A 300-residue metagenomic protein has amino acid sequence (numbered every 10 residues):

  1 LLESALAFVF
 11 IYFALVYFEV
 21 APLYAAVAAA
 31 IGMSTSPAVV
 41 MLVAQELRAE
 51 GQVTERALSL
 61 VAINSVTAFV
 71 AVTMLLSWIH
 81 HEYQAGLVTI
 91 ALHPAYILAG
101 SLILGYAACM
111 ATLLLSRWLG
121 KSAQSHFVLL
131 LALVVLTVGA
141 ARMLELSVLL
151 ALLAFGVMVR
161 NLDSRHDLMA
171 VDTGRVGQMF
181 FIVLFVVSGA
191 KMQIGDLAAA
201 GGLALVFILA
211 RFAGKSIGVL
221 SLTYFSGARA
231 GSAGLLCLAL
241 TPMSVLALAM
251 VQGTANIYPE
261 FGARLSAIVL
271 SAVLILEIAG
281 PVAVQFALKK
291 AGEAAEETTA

Functional and structural regions predicted by a protein language model:
L1-A49, A198-A291: Transmembrane alpha-helices that form the ion-translocation and gating core of multi-pass ion transport proteins
L1-L6, Q52-I63, G120-L130, V171-I182 (+1 more regions): Cytoplasmic-side transmembrane-helix entry/capping segments in multi-pass membrane proteins
F10-F13, A68-S77, V135-V148, L184-L197 (+1 more regions): Hydrophobic alpha-helical transmembrane segments in multi-pass integral membrane proteins
G32-S36, L102-M110, V134-G139, G156-N161 (+4 more regions): Alpha-helical transmembrane segments of multi-pass membrane proteins
A38-A57, A108-G120, V157-A170, G218-R229 (+1 more regions): C-terminal ends of transmembrane helices
A49-N64, V70, G86-I90, D167-V171 (+2 more regions): Membrane-interface alpha-helices at helix entry/exit sites of multi-pass transporters
A85-T112: Transmembrane helix-loop-helix
S116-S125, L133-F207, A228: Membrane-interface junctions of multi-pass transporters
